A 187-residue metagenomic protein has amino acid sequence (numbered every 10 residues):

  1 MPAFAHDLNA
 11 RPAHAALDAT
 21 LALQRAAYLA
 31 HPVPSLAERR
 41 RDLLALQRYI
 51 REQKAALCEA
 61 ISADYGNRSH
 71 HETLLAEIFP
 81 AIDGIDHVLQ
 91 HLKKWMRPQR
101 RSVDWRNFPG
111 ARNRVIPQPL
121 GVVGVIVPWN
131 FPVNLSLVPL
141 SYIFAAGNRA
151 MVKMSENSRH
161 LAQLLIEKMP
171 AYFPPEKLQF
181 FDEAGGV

Functional and structural regions predicted by a protein language model:
M1-N113: N-terminal Rossmann-like NAD(P)+-binding subdomain of aldehyde/semialdehyde dehydrogenases
R106-V187: Rossmann-like NAD(P) dinucleotide-binding subdomain of oxidoreductase/dehydrogenase enzymes
